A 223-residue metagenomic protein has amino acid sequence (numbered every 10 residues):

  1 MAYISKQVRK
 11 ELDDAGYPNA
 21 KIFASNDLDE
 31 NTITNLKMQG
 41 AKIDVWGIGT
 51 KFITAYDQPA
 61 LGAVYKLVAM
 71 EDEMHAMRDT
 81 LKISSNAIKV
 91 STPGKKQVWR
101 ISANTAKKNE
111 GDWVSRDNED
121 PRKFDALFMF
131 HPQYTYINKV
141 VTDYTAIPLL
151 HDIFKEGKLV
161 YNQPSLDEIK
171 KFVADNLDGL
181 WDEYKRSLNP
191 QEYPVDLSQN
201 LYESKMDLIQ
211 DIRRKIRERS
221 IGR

Functional and structural regions predicted by a protein language model:
Y3, K10-A15, A20, L28-R223: Gly/Ser/Thr/Ala-enriched C-terminal appendages of enzymes
A24: Small/polar loops that bind or transfer phosphate-bearing groups
